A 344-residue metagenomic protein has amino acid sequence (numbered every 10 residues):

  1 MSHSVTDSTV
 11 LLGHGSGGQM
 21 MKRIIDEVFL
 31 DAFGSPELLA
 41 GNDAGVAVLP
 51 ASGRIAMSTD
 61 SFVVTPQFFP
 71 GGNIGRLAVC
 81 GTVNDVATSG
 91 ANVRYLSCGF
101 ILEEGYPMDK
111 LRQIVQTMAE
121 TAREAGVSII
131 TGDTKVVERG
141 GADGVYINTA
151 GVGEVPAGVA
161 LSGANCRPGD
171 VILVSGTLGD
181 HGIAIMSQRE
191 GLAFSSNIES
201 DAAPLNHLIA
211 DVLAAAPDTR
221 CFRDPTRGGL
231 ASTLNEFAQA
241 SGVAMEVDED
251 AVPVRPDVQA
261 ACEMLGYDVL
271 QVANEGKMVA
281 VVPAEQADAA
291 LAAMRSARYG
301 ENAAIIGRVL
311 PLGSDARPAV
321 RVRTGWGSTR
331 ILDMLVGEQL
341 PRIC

Functional and structural regions predicted by a protein language model:
M1-V28, D315-R317, T329-L340: N-terminal amphipathic/basic leader segments beginning at the initiator methionine
L11, Q19-V174, I185, F194: Glycine-rich phosphate/pyrophosphate-binding loop regions near the starts of catalytic domains
A40-N42, V272-K277: Short Gly/Ser/Thr- and Asp/Glu-enriched loop/turn motifs at secondary-structure junctions
E103-G105, I198-N274: Active-site-proximal betaalpha loop/short-helix elements that scaffold phosphoryl/nucleotidyl transfer chemistry
T177-L178: Short, surface-exposed secondary-structure boundary micro-motifs
V282-D288: Helix N-cap motif at beta-to-alpha junctions
A289-Y299: Short amphipathic alpha-helices in soluble, non-transmembrane regions that often serve as interface/regulatory elements
A297-C344: Acidic, Ser/Thr/Pro-rich beta/coil linker or hinge segments at domain junctions
